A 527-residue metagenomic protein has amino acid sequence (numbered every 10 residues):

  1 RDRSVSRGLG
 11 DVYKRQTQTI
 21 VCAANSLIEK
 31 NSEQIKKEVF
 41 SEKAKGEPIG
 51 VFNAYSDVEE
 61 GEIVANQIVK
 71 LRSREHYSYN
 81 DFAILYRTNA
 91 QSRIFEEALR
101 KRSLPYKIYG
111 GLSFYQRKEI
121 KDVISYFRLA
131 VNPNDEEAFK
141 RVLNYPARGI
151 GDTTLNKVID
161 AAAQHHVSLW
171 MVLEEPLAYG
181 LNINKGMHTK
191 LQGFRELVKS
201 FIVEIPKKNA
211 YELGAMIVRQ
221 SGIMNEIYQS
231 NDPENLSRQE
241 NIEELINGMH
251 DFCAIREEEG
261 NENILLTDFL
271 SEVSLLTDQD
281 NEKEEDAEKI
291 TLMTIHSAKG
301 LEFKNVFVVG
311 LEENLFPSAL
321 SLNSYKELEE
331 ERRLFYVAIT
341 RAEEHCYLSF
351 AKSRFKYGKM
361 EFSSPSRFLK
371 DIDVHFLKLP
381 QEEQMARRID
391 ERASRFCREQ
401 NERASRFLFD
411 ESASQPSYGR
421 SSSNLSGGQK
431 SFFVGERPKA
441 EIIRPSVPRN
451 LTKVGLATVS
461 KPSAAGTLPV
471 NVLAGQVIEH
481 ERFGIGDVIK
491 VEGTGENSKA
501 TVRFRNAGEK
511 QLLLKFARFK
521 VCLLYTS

Functional and structural regions predicted by a protein language model:
D2-L9, Y13, Y525: Single conserved hydrophobic/aromatic residue that forms the stacking wall/gate of nucleotide- or nucleobase-binding
S4, S92-L104, R117, I124-K378 (+1 more regions): Conserved helicase C-terminal RecA-like lobe
K14-P105, R128-N132, H188: Helicase P-loop NTPase motor core
E33-Q34, K299-K304, G495: Short, flexible loop/turn motifs enriched in small residues
E47, N80, D286-T291, R332 (+2 more regions): Short beta-strand or tight-loop elements that sit immediately N-terminal to catalytic metal-binding acidic residues
G111-F114: Conserved helicase motor
G310-E509, F516-V521: C-terminal accessory regions
